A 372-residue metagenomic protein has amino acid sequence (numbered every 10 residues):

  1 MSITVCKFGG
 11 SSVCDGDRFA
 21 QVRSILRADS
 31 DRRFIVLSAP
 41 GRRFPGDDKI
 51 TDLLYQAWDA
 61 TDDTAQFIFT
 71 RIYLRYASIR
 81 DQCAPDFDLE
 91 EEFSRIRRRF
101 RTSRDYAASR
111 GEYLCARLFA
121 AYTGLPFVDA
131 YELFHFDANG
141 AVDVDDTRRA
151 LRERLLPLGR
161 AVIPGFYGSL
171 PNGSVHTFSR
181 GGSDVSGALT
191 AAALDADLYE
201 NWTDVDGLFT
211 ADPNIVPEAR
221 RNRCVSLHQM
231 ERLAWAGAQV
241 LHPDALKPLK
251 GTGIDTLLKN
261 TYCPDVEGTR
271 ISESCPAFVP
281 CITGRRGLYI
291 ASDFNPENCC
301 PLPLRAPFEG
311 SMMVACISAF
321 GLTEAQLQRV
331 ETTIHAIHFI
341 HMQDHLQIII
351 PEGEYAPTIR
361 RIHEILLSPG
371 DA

Functional and structural regions predicted by a protein language model:
M1-A238, L246, Q347-P351: Nucleotide/pyrophosphate-binding catalytic subdomain
G10, D17, Y131, F166-Y167 (+5 more regions): A broadly conserved detector of short glycine/acidic/proline-rich loop/turn motifs that flank catalytic sites and bind
D59, D81, I254-L257, L367: Non-catalytic alpha-helical coupling and interface elements of nucleotide-dependent molecular machines and regulators
T123, L194, G251-I254, T283-L288 (+1 more regions): Short gly/pro-enriched beta-turn/loop segments at secondary-structure junctions
E132-N139, T261-E267, P307-E309: Short linear loop/turn motifs
S226-F278, T283-G287: A conserved active-site cap/scaffold subdomain adjacent to cofactor or substrate pockets
T269-A372: A conserved regulatory-domain signal marking ACT and ACT-like small-molecule sensing domains and adjacent regulatory
